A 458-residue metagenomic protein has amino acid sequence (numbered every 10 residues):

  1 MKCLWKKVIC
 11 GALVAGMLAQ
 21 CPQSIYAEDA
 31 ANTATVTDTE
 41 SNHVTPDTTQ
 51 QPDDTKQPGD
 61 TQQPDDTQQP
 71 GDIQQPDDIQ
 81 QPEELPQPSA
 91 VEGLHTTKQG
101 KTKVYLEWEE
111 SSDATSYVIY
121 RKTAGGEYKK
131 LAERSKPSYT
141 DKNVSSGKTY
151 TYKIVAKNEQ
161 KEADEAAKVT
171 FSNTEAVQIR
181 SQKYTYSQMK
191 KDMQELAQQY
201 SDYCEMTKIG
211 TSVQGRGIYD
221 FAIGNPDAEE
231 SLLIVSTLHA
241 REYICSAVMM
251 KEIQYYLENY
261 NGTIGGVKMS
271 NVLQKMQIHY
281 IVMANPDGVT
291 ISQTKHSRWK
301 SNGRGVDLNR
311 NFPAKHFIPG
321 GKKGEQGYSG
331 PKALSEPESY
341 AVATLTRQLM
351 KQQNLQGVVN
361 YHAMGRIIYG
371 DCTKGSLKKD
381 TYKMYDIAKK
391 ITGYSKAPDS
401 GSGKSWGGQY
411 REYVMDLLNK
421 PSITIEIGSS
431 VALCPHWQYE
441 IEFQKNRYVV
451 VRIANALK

Functional and structural regions predicted by a protein language model:
K2-Y26: Sec-dependent N-terminal signal peptides of Gram-positive bacterial secreted proteins and lipoproteins
I25-H95: Low-complexity, acidic Ser/Thr/Pro-rich repeat tracts that form intrinsically disordered stalk/linker regions of very
E83-D113, S146, N158-V177: Pro/Thr/Ser/Gly-rich low-complexity, intrinsically disordered linker/stalk tracts
V118-G147, Q160-K161, E165-A166: Recognizes extended acidic, P/S/T-rich segments that occur within or adjacent to Ig-like beta-sandwich modules
E175-Q214: Short glycine- and acidic-rich boundary segments immediately preceding or forming the N-terminal edge of structured
E229-E230, Y243-L377, T424: Active-site/substrate-binding loop(s) of hydrolase catalytic cores
I318, K322-K458: C-terminal accessory segments enriched in acidic
